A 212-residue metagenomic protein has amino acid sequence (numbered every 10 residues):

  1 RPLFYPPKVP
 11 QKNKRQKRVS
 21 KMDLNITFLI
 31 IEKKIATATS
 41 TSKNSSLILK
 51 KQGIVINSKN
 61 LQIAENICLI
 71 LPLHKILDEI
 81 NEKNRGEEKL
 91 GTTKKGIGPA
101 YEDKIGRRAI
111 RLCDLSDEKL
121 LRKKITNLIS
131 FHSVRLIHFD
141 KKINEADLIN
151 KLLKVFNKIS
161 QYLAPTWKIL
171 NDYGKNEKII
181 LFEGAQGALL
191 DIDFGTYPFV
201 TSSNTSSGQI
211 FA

Functional and structural regions predicted by a protein language model:
R1-A212: Non-transmembrane, aqueous-exposed alpha-helical and coiled segments at domain scale
